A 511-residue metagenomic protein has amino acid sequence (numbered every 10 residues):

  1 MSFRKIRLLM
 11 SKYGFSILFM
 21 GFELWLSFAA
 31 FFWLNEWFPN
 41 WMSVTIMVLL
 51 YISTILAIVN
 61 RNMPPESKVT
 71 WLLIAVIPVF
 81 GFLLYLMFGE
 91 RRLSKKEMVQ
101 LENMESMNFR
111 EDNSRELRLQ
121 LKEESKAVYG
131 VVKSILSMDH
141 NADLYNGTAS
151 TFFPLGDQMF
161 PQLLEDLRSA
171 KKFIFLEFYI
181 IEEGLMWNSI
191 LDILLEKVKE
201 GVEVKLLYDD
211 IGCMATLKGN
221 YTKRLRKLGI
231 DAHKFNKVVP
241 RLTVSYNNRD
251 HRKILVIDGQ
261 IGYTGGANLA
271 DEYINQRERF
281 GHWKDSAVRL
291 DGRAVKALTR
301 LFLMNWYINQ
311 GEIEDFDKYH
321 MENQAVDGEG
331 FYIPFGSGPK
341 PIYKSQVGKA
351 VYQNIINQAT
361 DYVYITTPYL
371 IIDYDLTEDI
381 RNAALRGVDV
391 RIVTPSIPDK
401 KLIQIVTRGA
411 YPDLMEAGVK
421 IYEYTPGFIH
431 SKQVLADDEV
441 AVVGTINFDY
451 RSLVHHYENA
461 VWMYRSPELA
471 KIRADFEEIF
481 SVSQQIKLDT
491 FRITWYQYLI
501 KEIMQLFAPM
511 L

Functional and structural regions predicted by a protein language model:
S2-W41, R115-L511: Charged, low-complexity intrinsically disordered terminal segments
I46-L117: Transmembrane alpha-helices and immediately adjacent membrane-cytoplasm interface residues in multi-pass integral
